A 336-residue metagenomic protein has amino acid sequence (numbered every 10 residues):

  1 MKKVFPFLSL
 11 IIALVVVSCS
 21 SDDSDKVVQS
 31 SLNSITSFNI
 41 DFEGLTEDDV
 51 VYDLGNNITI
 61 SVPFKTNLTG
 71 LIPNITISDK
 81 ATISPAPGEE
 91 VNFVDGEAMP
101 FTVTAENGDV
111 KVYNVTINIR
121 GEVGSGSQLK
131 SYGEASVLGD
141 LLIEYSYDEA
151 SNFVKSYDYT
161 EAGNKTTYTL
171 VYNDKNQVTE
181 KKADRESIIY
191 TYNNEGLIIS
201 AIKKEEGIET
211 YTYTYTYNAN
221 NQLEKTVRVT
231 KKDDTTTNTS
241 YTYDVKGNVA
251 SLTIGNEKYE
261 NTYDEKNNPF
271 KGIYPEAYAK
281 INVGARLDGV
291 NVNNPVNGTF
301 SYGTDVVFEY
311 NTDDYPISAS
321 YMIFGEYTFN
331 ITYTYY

Functional and structural regions predicted by a protein language model:
M1-V4, S21: Positively charged n-region of N-terminal signal peptides that target proteins for export
F5-I12: Sec-dependent signal peptide hydrophobic core
V15-S18: C-terminal motif of bacterial Sec signal peptides marking the signal peptidase cleavage site
S20-L142, Y147-F153, E161-T166, Y172-Q177 (+5 more regions): Beta-rich interaction/scaffold domains
S131-L138, K155-Y168, E180-I188, S200-G207 (+5 more regions): Beta-turn initiation residues at beta-strand->coil junctions
L142-N152, T167-N176, S187-G196, Y211-Q222 (+4 more regions): Aromatic-rich beta-strand edge motifs centered on tyrosine
